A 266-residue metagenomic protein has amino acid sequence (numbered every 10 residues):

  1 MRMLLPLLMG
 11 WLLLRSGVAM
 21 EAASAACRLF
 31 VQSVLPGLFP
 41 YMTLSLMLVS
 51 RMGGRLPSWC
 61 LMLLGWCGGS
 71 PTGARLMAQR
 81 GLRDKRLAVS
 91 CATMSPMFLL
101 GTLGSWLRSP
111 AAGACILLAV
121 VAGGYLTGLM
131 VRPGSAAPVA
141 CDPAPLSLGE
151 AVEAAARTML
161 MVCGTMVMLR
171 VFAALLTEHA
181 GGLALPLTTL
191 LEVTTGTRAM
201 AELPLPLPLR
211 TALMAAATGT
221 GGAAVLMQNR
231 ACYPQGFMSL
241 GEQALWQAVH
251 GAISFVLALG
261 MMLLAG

Functional and structural regions predicted by a protein language model:
L5-F39, L117-G182: Selected transmembrane alpha-helices and immediately adjacent juxtamembrane segments of polytopic inner-membrane
P6-L7, S33-Y41, P96, A144 (+2 more regions): Small-residue-rich segments of transmembrane alpha-helices in multi-pass membrane proteins, especially helix faces
L38-C60: Juxtamembrane transmembrane-helix boundary signature
S45, V49, A119-T127, T165 (+5 more regions): Alpha-helical transmembrane segments of multipass membrane proteins
L56-L107, T189-G236: Alpha-helical membrane segments and immediately flanking helix-loop junctions that form or couple to the substrate/ion
R80-M130, A231-L257: Membrane-core helix-loop-helix motifs of multi-pass transport proteins
I116, V120, T188-V193, R210-G219 (+1 more regions): Pore-lining and gate-forming transmembrane alpha-helices of multi-pass membrane transport proteins
V256-G266: Juxtamembrane boundary at the C-terminal end of a transmembrane helix
